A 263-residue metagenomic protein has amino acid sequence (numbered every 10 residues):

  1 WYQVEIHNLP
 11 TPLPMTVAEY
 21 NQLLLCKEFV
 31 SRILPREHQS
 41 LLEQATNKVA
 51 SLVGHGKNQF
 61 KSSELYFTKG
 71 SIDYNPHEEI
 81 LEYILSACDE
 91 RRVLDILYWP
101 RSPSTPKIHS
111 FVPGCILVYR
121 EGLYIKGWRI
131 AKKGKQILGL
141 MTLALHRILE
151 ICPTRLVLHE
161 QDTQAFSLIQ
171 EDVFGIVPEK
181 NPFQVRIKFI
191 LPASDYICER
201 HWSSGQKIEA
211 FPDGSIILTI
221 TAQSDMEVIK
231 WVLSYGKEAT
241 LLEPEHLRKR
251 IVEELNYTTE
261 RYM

Functional and structural regions predicted by a protein language model:
W1-K27, S110, Y257-M263: Short, basic/aromatic recognition patches that contact phosphate-bearing ligands
Q3, D95, Y124-K126, I217 (+1 more regions): General beta-strand recognition
V4, Y98, L145, F189 (+1 more regions): Hydrophobic residues in beta-strands and at strand termini
E5-L9, W128-A131, I220-S224: Secondary-structure transition/turn motif
P10-W99: Bulky hydrophobic/aromatic content
T11, P103-P106, K132-L138, S194-I197 (+1 more regions): Short, surface-exposed beta-strand/loop "edge" segments at domain boundaries and coil↔beta transitions
S51, F67-R186: Core beta-strand-centered patch of the WYL/Sm-like small regulatory domain
Q170-M263: Polybasic (Lys/Arg-rich)
